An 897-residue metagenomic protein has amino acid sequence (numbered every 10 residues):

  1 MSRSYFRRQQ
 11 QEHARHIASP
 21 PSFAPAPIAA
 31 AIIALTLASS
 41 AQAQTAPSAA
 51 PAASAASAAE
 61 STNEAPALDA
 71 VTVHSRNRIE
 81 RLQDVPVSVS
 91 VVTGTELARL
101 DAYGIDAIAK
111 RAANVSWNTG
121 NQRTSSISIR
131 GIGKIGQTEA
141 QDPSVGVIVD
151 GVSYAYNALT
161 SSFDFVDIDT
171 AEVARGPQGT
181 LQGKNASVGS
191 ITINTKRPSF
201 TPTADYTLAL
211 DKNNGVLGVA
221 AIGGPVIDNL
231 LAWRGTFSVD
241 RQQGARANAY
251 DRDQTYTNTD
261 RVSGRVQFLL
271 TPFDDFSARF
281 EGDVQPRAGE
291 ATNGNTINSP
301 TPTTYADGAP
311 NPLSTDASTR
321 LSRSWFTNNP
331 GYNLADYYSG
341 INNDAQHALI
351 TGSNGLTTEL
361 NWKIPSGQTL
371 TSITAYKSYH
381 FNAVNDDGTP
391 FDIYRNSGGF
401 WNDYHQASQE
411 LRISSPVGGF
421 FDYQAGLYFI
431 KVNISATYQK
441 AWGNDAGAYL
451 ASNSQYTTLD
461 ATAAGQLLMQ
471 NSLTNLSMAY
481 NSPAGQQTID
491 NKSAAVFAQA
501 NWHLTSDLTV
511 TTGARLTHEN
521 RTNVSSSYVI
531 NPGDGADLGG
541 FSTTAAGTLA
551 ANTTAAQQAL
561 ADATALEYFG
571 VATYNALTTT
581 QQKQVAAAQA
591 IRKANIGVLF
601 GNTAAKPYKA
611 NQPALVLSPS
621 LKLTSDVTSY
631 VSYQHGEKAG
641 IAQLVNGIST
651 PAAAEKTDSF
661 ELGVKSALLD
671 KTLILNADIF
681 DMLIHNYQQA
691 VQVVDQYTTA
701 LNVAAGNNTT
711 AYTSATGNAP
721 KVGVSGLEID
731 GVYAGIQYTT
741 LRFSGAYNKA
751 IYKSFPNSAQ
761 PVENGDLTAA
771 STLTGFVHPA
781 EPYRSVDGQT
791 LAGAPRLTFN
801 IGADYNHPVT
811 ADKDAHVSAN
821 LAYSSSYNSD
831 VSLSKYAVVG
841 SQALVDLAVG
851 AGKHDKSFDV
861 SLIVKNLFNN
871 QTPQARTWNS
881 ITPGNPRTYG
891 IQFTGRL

Functional and structural regions predicted by a protein language model:
M1-L100, D106-R111, D274, L356 (+3 more regions): N-terminal Sec signal peptide and the immediately downstream disordered periplasmic leader that contains the TonB box
F6-R8, N402-Y428, V432, T509 (+5 more regions): Conserved C-terminal beta-signal and adjacent last beta-strands/turns of outer-membrane beta-barrel proteins
E64-T201, L662: Acidic, small-polar-rich N-terminal luminal/periplasmic segments of exported/outer-membrane proteins
D142-S144, Y156, V166-R175, T180-G264 (+6 more regions): Outer-membrane beta-barrel translocator/receptor signature
T192, S199-T201, A209, P225-A317 (+6 more regions): Periplasmic-side early beta-strands and strand-to-turn transitions of outer-membrane beta-barrels
L269-T271, I413-S414, D422, G426-I430 (+1 more regions): Structural signature of Gram-negative outer-membrane beta-barrels, strongest in the C-terminal barrel of TonB-dependent
E359, T371-A375, F381-N385, K622-K638 (+4 more regions): Membrane-embedded beta-barrel scaffold of Gram-negative outer-membrane proteins
D422, S506-V510, D681-L683, A711-D830: Gram-negative outer-membrane beta-barrel transporters
